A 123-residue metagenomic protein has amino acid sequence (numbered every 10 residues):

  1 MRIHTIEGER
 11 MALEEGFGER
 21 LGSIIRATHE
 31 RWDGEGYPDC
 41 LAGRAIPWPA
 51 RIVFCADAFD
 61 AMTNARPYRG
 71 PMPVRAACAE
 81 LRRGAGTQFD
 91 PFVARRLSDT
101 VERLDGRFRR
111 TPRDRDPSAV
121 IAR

Functional and structural regions predicted by a protein language model:
M1-R123: Histidine- and acidic-residue-rich, metal-dependent catalytic cores
